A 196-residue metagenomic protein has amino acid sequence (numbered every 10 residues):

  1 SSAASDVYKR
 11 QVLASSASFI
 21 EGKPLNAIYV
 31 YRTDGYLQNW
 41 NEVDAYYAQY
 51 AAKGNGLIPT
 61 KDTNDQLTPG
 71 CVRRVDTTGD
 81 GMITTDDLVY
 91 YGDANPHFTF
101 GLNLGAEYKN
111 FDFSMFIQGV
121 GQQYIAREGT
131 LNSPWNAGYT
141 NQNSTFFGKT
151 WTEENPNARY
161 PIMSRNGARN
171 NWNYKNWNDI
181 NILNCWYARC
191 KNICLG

Functional and structural regions predicted by a protein language model:
S1, E107, Q118-V120: Outer-membrane beta-barrel pore domains and translocons
S1, S5-G92, S144, T152-N155: Conserved small-residue
L57, D65-P69, V120-G196: Extracytoplasmic gating/loop element in the C-terminal half of outer-membrane beta-barrel translocons and assembly
V89-D93, N181-N184: Outer-membrane beta-barrel domain signature
V89-Y91, F100-N103: Generic recognition of flexible, low-complexity loop/linker segments
T99, A106, C190: Short, well-structured alpha-helical interface segments that form or flank functional binding sites
N110-F113: Repeated loop/turn-to-beta-strand initiation elements of outer-membrane beta-barrel proteins
